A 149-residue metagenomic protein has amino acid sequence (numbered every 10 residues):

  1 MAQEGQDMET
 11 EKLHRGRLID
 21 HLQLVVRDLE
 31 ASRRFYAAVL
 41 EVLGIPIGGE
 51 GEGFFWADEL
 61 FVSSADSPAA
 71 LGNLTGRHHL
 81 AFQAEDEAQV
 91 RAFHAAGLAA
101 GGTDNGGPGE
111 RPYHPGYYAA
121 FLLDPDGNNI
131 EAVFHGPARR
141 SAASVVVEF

Functional and structural regions predicted by a protein language model:
A2-R33, L80, G136-F149: N-terminal beta-strand motif that seeds the catalytic metal site of vicinal oxygen chelate
E9-L13, F55-A100: Long, continuous compositionally biased terminal/linker segments
L18, L74-G76, H114: Residue-level preference for beta-strand/loop junctions
D20, L43-G49, A88, A100 (+2 more regions): Long, contiguous binding/interaction regions
Q23-S63: Core segments of cupin and vicinal oxygen chelate
R27-E30, A81-D126: Vicinal oxygen chelate
F55-D58, Y113-H114, A138, A143: Short secondary-structure capping/turn micro-motifs that flank functional sites
D66, H114-P115, F121, A132-R139: Short beta->alpha transition motifs characteristic of CBS
